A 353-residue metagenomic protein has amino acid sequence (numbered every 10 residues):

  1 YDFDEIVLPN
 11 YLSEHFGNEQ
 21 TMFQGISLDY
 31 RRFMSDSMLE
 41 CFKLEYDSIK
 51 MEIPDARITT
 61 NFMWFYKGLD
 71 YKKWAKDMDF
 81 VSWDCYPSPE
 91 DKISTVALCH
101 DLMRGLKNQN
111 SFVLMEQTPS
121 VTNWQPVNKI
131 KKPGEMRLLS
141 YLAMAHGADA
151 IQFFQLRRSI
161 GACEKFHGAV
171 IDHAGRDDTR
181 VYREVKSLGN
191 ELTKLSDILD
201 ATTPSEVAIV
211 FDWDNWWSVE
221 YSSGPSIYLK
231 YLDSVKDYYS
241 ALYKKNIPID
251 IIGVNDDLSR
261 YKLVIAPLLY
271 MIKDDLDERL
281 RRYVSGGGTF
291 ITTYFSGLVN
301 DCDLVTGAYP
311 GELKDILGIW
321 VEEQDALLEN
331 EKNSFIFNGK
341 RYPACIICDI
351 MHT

Functional and structural regions predicted by a protein language model:
Y1-E40, L44: Active-site-proximal, well-structured secondary-structure segments within enzyme catalytic domains
P9-Y11, H15, S27, K43 (+5 more regions): Carbohydrate-binding surfaces of carbohydrate-active enzymes
G68-Y71: Short, glycine/polar-rich helix-capping loops at beta-to-alpha or helix-loop-helix junctions that flank or form
